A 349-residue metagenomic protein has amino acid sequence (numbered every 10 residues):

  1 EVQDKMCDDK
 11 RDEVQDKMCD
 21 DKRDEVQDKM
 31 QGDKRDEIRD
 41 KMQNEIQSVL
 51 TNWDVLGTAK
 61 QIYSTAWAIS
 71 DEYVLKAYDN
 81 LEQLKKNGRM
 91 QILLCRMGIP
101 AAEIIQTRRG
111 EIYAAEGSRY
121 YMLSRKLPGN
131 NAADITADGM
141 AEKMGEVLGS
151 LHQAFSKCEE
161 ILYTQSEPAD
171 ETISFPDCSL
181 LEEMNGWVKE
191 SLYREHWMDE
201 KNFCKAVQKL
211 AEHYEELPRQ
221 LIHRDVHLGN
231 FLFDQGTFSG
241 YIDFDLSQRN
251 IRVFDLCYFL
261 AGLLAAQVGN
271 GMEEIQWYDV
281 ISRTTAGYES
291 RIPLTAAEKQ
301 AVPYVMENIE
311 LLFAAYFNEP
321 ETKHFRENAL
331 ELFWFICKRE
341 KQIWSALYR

Functional and structural regions predicted by a protein language model:
E1-D12, D20-D24, D28-R109: Conserved NTP-binding catalytic cores of kinases and kinase-like/nucleotidyltransferase enzymes across multiple kinase
I62-D71, L75, I104, Q208-F254: Active-site acidic catalytic loop and adjacent metal/ATP-binding pocket of ATP-dependent phosphoryl transfer enzymes
S70-E160: ATP-binding pocket architecture of kinase catalytic cores
Y121-D134, G186, N308-H324: A glycine-centered beta->alpha junction motif in the catalytic cores of kinase/phosphotransferase enzymes
D138-H196, R219: A cross-family kinase active-site recognition segment
V253-I292, E307-H324: Active-site activation/catalytic loop segments of kinase-like enzymes and analogous catalytic loops in related
L294-M306: All-alpha amphipathic helical-bundle segments outside canonical DNA-binding/catalytic cores that form hydrophobic
L312-R349: ATP/Mg2+ or Mg2+-diphosphate-binding catalytic cores that bind nucleotide phosphates or diphosphates via glycine-rich
